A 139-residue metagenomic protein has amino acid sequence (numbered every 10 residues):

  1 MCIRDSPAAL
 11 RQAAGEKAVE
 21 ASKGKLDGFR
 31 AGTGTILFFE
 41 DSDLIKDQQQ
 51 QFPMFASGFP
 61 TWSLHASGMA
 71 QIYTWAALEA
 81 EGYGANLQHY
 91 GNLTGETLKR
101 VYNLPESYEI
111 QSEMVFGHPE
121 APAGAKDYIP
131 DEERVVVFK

Functional and structural regions predicted by a protein language model:
R4-S67: Glycine/small-residue-rich phosphate/adenosyl-binding loop
V19-G24, L98-R100, P122-A123: Glycine-rich, charged/polar anion/phosphate-binding loops that engage phosphate groups from diverse ligands
G32-T35, E81, S112: Generic beta-strand structural signal
S42, Q51-K99: Small-aliphatic-rich amphipathic alpha-helix that forms the alpha element of a beta-alpha
N103-E106: Short, hinge-like loop/turn segments at secondary-structure boundaries
E109-K139: C-terminal helix-cap and adjacent tail motif
